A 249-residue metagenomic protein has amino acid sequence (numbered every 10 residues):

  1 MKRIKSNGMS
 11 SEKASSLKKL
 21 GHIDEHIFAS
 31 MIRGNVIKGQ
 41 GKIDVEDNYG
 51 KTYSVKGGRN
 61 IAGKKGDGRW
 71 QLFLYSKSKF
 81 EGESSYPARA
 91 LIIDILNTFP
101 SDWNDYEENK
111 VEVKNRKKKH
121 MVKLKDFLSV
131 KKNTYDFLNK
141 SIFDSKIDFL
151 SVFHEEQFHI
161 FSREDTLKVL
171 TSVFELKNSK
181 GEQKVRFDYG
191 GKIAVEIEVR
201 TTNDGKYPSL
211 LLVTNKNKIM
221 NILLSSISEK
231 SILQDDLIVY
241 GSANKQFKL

Functional and structural regions predicted by a protein language model:
M1-L249: Nucleic-acid endonuclease domains
